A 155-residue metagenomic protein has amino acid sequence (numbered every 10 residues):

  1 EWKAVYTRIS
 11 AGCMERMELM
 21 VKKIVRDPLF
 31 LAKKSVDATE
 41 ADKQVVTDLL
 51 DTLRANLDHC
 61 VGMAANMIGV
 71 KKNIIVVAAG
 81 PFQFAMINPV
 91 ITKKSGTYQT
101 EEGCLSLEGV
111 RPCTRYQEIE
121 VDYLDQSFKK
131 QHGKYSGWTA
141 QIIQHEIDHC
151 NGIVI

Functional and structural regions predicted by a protein language model:
W2, I9, E15-I155: Positively charged
